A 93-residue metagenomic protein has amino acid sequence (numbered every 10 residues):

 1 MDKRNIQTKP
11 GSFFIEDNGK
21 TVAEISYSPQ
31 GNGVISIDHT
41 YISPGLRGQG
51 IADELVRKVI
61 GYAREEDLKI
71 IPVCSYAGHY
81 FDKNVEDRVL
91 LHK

Functional and structural regions predicted by a protein language model:
M1-T8: Conserved N-terminal entry element of GNAT/NAT acetyltransferase domains
G11, I42, Y76-A77: A generic "binding-loop/recognition-motif" signal
G11-V22: Conserved beta-hairpin
P29-I37: A conserved beta-turn-beta hairpin within the catalytic core of GNAT-like acetyltransferases that forms part
T40-R47: A short, internal acetyl-CoA/4′-phosphopantetheine-binding micro-motif in the GNAT/acyltransferase core
G48-G61: Conserved acetyl-CoA-binding loop-helix of GNAT-fold acetyltransferases
K58, Y62-K93: C-terminal structural segments of small proteins and small subunits
